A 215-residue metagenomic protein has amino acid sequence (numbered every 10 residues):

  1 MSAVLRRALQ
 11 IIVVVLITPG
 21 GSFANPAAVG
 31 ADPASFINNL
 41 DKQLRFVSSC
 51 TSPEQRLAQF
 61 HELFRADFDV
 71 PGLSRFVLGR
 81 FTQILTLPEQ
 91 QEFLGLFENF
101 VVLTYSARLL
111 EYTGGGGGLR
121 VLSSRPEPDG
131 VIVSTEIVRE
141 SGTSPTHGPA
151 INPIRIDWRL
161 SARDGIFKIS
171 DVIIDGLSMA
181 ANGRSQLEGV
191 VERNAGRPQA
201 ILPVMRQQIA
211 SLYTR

Functional and structural regions predicted by a protein language model:
M1-R6: N-terminal secretory signal peptides that target proteins for export/translocation
A8-G20: Bacterial N-terminal signal peptides
G21-A28: Sec/Tat signal peptide C-region and signal peptidase I cleavage site
A28-L109: Early exported N-terminus immediately downstream of N-terminal targeting peptides
L78-G79, L110-G116, G189-V191: Juxtamembrane/interface motifs at transmembrane-helix termini
L94-G95, L103-N152, V204-R215: Surface-exposed, charged secondary-structure patches
R125-R193: Exposed beta-sheet edge and beta->alpha loop/turn motif
S178, N182-R215: Non-transmembrane domains of secretory- and envelope-associated proteins
